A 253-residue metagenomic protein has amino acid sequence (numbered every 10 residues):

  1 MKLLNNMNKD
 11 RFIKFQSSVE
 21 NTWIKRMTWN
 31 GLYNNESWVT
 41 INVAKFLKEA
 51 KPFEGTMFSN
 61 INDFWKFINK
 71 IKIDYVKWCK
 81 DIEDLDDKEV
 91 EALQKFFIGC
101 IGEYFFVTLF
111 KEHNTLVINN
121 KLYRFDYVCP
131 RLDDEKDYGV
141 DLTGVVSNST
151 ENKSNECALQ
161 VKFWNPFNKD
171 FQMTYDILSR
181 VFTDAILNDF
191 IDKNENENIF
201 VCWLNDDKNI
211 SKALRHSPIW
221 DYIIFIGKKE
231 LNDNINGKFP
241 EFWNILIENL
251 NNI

Functional and structural regions predicted by a protein language model:
M1-I253: Mixed-charge (Asp/Glu-Lys/Arg
